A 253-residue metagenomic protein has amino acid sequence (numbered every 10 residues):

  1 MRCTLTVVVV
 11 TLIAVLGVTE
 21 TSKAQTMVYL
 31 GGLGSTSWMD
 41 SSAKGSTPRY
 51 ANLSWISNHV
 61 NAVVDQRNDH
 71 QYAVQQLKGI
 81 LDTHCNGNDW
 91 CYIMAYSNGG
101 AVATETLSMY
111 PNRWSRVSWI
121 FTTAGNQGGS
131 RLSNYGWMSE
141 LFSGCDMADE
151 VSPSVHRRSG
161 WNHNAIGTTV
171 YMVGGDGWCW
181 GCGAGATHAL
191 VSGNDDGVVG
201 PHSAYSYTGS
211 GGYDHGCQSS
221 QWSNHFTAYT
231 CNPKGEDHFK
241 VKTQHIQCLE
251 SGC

Functional and structural regions predicted by a protein language model:
M1-L5: Positively charged n-region of N-terminal signal peptides that target proteins for export
V7-V15: Bacterial N-terminal signal peptides
V18-A24: Sec/Tat signal peptide C-region and signal peptidase I cleavage site
A24-C91, R131, M138: Active-site catalytic motif of lipid deacylating hydrolases and related acyltransferases
M27, V74-G167, W178-W180: Serine-dependent carboxylesterase/thioesterase catalytic core of lipase-like alpha/beta-hydrolase/SGNH enzymes
S41-Q71, G87, A148-V155, C179 (+2 more regions): Surface-exposed intrinsically disordered loops and tails
N164-C253: C-terminal catalytic-base region of ester-bond hydrolases, centering on the histidine of the charge-relay
